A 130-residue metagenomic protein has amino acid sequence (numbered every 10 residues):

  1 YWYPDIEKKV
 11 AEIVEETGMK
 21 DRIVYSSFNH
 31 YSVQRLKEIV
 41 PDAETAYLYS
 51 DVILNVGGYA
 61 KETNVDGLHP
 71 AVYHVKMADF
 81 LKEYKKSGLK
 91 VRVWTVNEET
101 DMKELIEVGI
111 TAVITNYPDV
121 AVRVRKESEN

Functional and structural regions predicted by a protein language model:
Y1-N130: Short loop-to-alpha-helix "cap/lid" segments that border enzyme active sites across diverse enzyme classes
